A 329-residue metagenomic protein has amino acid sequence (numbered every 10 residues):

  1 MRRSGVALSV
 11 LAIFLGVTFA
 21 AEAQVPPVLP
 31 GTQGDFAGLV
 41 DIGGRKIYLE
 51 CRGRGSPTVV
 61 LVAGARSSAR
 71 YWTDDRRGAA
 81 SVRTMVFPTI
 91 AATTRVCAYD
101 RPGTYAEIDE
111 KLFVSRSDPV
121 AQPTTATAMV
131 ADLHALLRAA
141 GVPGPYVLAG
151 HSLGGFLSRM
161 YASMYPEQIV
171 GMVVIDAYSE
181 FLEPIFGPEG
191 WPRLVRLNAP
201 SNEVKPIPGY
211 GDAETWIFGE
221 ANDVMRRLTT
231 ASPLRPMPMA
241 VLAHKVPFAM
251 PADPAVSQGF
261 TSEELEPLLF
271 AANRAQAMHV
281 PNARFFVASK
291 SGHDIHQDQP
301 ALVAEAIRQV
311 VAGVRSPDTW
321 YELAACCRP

Functional and structural regions predicted by a protein language model:
L8-T18: Bacterial N-terminal signal peptides
P26-K46: N-terminal cap/lid segment of alpha/beta-hydrolase-fold proteins
I42-D109: Conserved HGGG/HGGXW glycine-rich cap/lid loop of the alpha/beta-hydrolase fold
T127-G144: Conserved acidic catalytic loop of the alpha/beta-hydrolase fold
P143-F181: Conserved hydrolase catalytic core segment
V173-W216: Flexible "cap/lid" loop of the alpha/beta hydrolase fold
N202-V287: Conserved serine/cysteine hydrolase catalytic core
P281-P329: Catalytic active-site module of serine/aspartate enzymes centered on a nucleophile-bearing elbow/loop
